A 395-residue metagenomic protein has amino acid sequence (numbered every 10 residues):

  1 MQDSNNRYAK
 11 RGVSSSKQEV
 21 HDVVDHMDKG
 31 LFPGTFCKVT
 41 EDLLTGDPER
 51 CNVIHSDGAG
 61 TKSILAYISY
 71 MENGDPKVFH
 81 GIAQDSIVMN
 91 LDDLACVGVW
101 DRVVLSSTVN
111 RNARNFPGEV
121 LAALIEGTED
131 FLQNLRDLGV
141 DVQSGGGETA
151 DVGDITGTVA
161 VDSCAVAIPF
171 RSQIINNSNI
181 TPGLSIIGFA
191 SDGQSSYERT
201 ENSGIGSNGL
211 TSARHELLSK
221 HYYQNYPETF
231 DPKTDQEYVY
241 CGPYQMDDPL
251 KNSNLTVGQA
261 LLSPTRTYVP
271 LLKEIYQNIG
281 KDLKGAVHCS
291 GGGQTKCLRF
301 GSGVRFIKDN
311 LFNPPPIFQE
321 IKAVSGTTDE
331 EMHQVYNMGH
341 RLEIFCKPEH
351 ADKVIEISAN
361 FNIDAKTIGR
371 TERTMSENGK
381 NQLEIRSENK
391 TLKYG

Functional and structural regions predicted by a protein language model:
M1-G395: Helix-biased detector of long, well-ordered alpha-helical tracts
